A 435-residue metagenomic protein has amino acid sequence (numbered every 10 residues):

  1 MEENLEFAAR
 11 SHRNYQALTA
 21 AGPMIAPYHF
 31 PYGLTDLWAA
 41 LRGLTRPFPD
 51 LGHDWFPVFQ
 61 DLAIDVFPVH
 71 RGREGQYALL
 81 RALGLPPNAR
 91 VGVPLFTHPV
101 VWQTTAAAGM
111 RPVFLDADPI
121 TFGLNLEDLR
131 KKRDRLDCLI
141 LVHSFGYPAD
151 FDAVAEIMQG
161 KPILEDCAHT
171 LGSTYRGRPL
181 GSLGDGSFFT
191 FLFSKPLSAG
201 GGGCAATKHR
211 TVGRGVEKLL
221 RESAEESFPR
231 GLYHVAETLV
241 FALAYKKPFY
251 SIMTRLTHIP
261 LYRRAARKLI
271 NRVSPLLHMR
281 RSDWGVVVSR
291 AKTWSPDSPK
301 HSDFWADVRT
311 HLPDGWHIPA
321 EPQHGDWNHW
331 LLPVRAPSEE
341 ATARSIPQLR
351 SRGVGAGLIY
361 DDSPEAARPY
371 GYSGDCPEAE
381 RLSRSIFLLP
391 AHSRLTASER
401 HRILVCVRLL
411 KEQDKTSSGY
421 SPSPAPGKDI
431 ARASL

Functional and structural regions predicted by a protein language model:
N4-E74, A82, F96, H301: Conserved N-terminal alpha-helix of the aminotransferase class I/II PLP-enzyme fold
T19, P23-F30, H53, D61-F67 (+2 more regions): PLP-dependent aminotransferase class I/II
R73, F96-H98, S144-Y147, A168-T170 (+1 more regions): Short beta->alpha connector loops
G75, V91, G109, L139 (+9 more regions): Generic structural signal for small/hydrophobic residues in well-ordered secondary structure, especially within
L79-K132, L349: Conserved PLP-anchoring active-site segment centered on the Schiff-base-forming lysine
G92, V113, I163-L164, F188 (+2 more regions): Structural detector of well-ordered beta-strand residues that form the stable sheet scaffold of enzyme domains
F96, M110, A117, H143 (+4 more regions): Histidine-centered beta-alpha loop that forms part of the nucleotide-sugar donor binding/catalytic region in diverse
I120-G215, L388: Active-site phosphate-binding strand-loop segment of PLP-dependent enzymes
